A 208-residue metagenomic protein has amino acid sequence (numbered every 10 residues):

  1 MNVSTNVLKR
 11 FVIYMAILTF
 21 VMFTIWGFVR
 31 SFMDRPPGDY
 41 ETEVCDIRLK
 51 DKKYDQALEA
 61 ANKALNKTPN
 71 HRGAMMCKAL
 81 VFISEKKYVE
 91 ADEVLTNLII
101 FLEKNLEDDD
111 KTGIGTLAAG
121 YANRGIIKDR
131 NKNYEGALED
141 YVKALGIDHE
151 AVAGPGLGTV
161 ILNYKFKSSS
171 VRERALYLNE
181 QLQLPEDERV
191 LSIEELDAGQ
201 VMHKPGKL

Functional and structural regions predicted by a protein language model:
N2-A16, A153-L208: Terminal, low-structured helical/coil segments at or just beyond the last alpha-helical repeat
V29-F32, I99-I114, E150-I161: Flexible helix-coil transition and linker loops at the boundaries of alpha-helical arrays
D34-K67: Alpha-helical segment of the N-proximal tetratricopeptide repeat
